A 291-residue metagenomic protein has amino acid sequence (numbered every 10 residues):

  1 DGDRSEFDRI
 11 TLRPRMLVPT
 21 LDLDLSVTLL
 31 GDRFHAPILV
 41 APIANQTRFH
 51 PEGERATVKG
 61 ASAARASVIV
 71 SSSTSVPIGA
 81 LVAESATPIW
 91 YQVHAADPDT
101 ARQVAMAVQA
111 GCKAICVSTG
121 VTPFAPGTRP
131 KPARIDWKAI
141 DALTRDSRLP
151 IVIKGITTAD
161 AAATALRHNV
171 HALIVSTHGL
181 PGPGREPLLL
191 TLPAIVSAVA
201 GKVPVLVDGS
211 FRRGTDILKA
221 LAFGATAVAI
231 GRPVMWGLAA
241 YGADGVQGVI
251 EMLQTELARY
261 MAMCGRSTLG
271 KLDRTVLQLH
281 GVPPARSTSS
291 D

Functional and structural regions predicted by a protein language model:
D1-F34, P130-I135, G270-L272, Q278-D291: An N-cap/entry alpha-helix motif that binds or orients negatively charged groups
T11, S26-T28, R33, P37-A41 (+2 more regions): Short, conserved beta-strand segments within well-ordered enzyme catalytic domains that often line or immediately flank
H35-A41, G209, A227-A229: Short FAD-binding loop at a beta-strand-to-alpha-helix junction that anchors the flavin cofactor in diverse
H35-I78: Glycine-rich active-site/cofactor-binding loop and its immediate structural neighborhood
V58-K59, A63, E84, D97-V207 (+3 more regions): Alpha/beta enzyme core
S62-T100: A gly/proline- and charged-residue-enriched helix-loop-helix capping module
R185-A198, L238-R259: C-terminal helical cap(s) of enzyme catalytic domains, especially alpha/beta-barrels
G265: Active-site-adjacent helical/loop segments in soluble small-molecule enzymes
